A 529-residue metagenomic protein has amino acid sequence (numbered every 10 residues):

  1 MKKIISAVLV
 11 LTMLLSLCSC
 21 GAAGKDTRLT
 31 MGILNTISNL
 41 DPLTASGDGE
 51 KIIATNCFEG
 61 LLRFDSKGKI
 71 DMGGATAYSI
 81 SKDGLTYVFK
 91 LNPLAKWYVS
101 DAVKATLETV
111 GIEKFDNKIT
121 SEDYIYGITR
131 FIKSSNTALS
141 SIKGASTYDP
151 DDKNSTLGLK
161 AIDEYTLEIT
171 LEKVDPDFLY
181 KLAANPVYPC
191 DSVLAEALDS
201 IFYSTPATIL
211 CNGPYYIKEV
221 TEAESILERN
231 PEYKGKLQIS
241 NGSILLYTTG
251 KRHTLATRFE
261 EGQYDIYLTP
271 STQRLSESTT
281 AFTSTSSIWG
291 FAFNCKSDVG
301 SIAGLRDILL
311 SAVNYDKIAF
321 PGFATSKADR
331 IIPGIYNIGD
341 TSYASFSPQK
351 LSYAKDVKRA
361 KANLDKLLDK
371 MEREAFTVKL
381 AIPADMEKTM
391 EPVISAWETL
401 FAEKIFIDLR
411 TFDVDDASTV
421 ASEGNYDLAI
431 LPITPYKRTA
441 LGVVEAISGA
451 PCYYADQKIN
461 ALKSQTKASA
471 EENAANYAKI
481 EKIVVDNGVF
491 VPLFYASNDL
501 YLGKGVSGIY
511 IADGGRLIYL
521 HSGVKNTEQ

Functional and structural regions predicted by a protein language model:
G32-K82, L210: N-terminal lobe/hinge region of extracytoplasmic solute-binding protein
E122-Y124, T166-E168, G242-S243, S287-I335 (+2 more regions): Alpha-helical secondary-structure segments
N154-S155, E164-Y165, L171-I239, S243 (+1 more regions): Gly/Pro-rich hinge or "lid" segments in bacterial periplasmic/extracellular proteins
K218-E228, L245-K296: Extracellular/periplasmic solute-recognition and catalytic clefts
E222, D365-P432: Ligand/substrate-recognition segments at binding pockets and active sites
S311, T325-L367, E387-K388: Structural transition elements
F406-A417, L441-G505, T527-Q529: Extracytoplasmic/peripheral linker and loop segments enriched in polar/acidic and small residues with frequent Thr/Pro
L502-Q529: Long beta-strand-rich cores associated with HINT superfamily self-processing modules
